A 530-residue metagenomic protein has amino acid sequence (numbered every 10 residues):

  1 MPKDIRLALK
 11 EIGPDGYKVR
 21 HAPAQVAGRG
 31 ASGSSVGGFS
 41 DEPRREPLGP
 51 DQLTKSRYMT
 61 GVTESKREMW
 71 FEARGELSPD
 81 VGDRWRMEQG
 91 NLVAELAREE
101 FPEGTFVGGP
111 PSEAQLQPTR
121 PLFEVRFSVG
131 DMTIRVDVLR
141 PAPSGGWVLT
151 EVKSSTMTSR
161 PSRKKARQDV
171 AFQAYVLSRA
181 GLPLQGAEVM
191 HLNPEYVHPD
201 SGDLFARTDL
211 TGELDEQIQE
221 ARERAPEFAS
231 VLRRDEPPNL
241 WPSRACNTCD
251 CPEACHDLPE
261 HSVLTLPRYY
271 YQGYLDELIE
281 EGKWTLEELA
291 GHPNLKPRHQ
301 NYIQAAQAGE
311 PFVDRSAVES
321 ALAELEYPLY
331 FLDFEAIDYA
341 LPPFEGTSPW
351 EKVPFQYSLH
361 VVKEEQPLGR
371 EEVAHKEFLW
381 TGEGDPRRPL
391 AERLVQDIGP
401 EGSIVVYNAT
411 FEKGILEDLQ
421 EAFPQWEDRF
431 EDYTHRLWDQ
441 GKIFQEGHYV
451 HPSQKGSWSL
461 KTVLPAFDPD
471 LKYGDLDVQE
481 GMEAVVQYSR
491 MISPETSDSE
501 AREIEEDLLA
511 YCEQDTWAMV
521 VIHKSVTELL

Functional and structural regions predicted by a protein language model:
M1-G146, L275-N294, R298: Metal-dependent nuclease catalytic cores that hydrolyze phosphodiester bonds in DNA/RNA, characterized by
P2-L48, T63, D203-E326, Y330 (+1 more regions): Cys/His-rich finger/ribbon microdomains and the adjacent scaffold used for macromolecule binding/structural
T63, R67-E68, V189, R234 (+7 more regions): Long C-terminal interaction/binding lobes of large macromolecular proteins
A73-R74, L96, P102, Q173 (+2 more regions): Short active-site loop/helix that positions an aromatic residue
V81-R160, Q168, P297-V353, L359-V362 (+1 more regions): Catalytic cores of nuclease domains that cleave nucleic-acid phosphodiester backbones
E113-A114, L122-V125, T133-R140, L149-E151 (+2 more regions): Conserved DEDDh/DEDDy metal-dependent 3′-5′ exonuclease domain
S159-K165, L508-Y511: Alpha-helix N-cap/helix-initiation motif
D200-L264, Q272-L275, V463-L530: Acidic, Mg2+-coordinating catalytic module of metal-dependent nucleases/exonucleases that use a two-metal-ion mechanism
